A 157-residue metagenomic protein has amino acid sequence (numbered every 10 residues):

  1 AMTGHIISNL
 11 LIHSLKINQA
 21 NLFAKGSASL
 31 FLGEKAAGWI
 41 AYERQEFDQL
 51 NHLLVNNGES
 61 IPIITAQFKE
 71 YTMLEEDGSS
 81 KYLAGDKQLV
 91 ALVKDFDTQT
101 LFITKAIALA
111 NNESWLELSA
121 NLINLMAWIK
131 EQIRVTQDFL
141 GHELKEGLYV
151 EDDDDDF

Functional and structural regions predicted by a protein language model:
A1-F157: Iron-associated oxidoreductase/ferritin-like identity signal
